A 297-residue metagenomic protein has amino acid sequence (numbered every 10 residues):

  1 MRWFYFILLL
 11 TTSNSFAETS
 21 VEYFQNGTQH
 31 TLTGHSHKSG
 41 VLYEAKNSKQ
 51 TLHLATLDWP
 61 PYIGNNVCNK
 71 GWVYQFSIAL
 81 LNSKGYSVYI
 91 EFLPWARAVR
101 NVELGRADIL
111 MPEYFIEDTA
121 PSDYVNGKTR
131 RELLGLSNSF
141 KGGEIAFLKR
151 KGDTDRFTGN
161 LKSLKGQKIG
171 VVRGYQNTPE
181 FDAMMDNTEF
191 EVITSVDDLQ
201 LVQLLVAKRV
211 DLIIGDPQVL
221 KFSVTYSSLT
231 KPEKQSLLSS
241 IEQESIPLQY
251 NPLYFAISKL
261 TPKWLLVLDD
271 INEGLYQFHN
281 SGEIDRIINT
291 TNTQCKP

Functional and structural regions predicted by a protein language model:
S20-D123, T290-T291: Extracytoplasmic small-molecule ligand-binding "clamshell" domains of the periplasmic binding protein/Venus flytrap
V21-T33, Y74-N82, K151-T154, Q167 (+1 more regions): Extended ligand-binding regions for polar small-molecule ligands
N26-Q29, E91-S163, S245-P247: Acidic, polar ligand-binding/catalytic clefts
L57, S139-A146, P232-D269, C295-P297: Periplasmic-binding protein-like
L57-P61, N66-L80, F147-I193, L201-Q203 (+1 more regions): Bilobed "Venus flytrap"/periplasmic-binding protein-like clamshell domains and structurally analogous long
Y86, E103-P112, Q167, V206-V219: Alpha-to-beta junction loops
Y89-R100, I193-V206: Short helix-initiation/N-cap motifs at beta->coil->alpha
E113-V125, D182-A183, D211-Q249: A ligand-binding cleft/hinge motif common to bilobed small-molecule-binding domains
